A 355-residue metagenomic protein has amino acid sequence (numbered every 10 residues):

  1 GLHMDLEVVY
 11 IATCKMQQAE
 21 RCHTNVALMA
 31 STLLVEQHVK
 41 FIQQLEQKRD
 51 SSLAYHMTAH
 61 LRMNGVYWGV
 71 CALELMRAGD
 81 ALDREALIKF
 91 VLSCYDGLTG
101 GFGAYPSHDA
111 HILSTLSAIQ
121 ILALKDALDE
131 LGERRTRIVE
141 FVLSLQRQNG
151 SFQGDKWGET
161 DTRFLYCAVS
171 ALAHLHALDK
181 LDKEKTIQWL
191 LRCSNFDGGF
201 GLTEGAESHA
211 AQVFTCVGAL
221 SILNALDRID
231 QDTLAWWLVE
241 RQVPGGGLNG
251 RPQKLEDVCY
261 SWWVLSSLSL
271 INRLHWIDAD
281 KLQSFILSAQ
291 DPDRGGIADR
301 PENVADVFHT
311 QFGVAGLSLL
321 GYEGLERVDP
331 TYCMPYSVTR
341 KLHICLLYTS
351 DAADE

Functional and structural regions predicted by a protein language model:
L2-S114: Internal amphipathic alpha-helical repeat/solenoid segments
L28, T32-V35, H56-V66, A81 (+10 more regions): Alpha-solenoid helical-repeat scaffolds
H38-M57, S93-H108, V142-E159, L190-A211 (+2 more regions): Glycine- and aromatic-rich loop/turn segments at beta-sheet edges
R62-L73, H111-A123, D161-L172, H209-S221 (+2 more regions): Well-ordered alpha-helical segments within folded domains of soluble proteins
L75-E85, L124-T136, H174-I187, I222-A235 (+2 more regions): Structural helix-adjacent loops and short alpha-helical linkers that scaffold large soluble proteins
S93-A171, E184: Extended ligand-binding groove/face enriched in aromatic
T215, A219-Y336, H343-I344: Structured C-terminal portions of repeat-based eukaryotic scaffold domains
Y348-A353: Conserved small/polar residues in nucleotide/adenosyl-binding loops
